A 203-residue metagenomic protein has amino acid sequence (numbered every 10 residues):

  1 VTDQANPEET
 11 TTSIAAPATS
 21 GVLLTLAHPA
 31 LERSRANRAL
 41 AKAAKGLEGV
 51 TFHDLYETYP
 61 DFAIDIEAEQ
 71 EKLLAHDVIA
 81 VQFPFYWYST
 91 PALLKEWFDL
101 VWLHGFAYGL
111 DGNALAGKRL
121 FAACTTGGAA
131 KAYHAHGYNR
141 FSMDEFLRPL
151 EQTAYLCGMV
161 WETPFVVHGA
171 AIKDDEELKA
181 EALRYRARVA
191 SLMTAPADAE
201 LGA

Functional and structural regions predicted by a protein language model:
V1-Y108, R184-A203: N-terminal beta1-alpha1-beta2 submodule of the flavodoxin-like/Rossmannoid cofactor-binding fold
T19, L47-G49, G117, G158-W161: A generic structural signal for alpha->beta connector loops
L23-T25, T51-H53, F121-A123, E162-F165: Hydrophobic/aromatic beta-strand patches that form the interior of the parallel beta-sheet core in alpha/beta enzyme
P29, T58, G127-K131, H168-A171: A short, flexible beta-alpha/helix-coil linker loop
R35, A63-D65, A135, K173-E177: Short, solvent-exposed loop/turn segments at secondary-structure boundaries
E67-E151, C157: Helix-loop-strand module that forms the ligand-binding subsite of alpha/beta enzymes
Y138-L183, A187, M193: Active-site oxyanion/phosphate-handling segment shared across diverse enzymes
